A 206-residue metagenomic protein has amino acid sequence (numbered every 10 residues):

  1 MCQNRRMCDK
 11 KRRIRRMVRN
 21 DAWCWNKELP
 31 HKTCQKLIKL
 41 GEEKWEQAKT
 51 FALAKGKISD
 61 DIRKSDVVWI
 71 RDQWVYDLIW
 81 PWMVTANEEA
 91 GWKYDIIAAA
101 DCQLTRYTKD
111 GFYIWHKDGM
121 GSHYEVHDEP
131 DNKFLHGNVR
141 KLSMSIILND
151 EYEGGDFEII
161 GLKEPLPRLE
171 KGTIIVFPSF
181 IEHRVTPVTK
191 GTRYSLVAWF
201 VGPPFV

Functional and structural regions predicted by a protein language model:
C2-I174, F180-V206: Fe(II)/2-oxoglutarate oxygenase catalytic core
